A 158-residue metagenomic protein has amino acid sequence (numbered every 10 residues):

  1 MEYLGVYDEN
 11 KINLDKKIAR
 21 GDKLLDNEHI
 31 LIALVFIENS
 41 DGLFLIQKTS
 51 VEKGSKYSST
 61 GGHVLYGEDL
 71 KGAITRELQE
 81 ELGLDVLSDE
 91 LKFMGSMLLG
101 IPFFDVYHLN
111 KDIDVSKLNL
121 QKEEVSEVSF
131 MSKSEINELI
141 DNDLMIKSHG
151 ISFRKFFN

Functional and structural regions predicted by a protein language model:
M1-L34, S40, T49: Acidic, metal-coordinating catalytic segment for phosphate/diphosphate chemistry, firing primarily on the Nudix
V6, I37, I46, H108-L109 (+1 more regions): Conserved hydrophobic "DFG−1" position in protein kinase catalytic cores
K11, K92-M97, K117-L118: Short helix-to-loop capping/linker segments positioned immediately adjacent to catalytic or ligand/cofactor-binding
K23-E28, G95-V106: Acidic pyrophosphate-coordinating catalytic loop
I32-H63: A glycine-rich, hydrophobic loop/mini-helix early in the fold
L45-I46, S58-K92: The catalytic Nudix box helix
E52-K56, Y66, L99-N158: Nudix hydrolase/Nudix homology domain
D85, K92-G95, V106-N110: Polybasic "coupling" helices that flank or enter modular domains
